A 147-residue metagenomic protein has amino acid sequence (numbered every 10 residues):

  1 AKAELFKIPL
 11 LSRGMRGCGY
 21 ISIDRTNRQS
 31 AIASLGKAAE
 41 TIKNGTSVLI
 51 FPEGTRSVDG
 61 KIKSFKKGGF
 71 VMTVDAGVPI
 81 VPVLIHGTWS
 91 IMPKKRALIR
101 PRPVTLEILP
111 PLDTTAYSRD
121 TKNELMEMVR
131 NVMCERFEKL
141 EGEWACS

Functional and structural regions predicted by a protein language model:
A1-R28, E40: Catalytic core of membrane glycerolipid acyltransferases/transacylases, capturing the structured, soluble-facing
I32-S147: Non-catalytic C-terminal accessory region of glycerolipid acyltransferases and related lyso-lipid remodeling enzymes
